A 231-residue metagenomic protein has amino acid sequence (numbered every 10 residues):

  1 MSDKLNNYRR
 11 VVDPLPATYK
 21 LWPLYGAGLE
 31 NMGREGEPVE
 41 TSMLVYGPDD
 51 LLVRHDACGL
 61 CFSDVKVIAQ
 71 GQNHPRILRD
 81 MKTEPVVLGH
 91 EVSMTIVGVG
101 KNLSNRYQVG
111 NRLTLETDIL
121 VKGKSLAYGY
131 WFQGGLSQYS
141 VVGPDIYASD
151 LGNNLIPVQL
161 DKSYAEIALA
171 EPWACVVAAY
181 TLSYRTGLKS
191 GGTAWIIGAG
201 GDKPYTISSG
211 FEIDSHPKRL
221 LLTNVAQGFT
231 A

Functional and structural regions predicted by a protein language model:
M1-L15: Basic/polar N-terminal segments that are highly enriched at the extreme N-terminus, encompassing both cleavable
L15-W22: Short structural boundary motif marking the start of a folded domain
G26-E35: Extracellular beta-rich ligand/substrate-recognition surface
S42-G59, N73-I119, Q159: Glycine-rich beta-strand-centered segment in the early N-terminal region that forms part of a ligand/cofactor-binding
K66-H74: Short Gly/aromatic-enriched secondary-structure transition segments
R79, I119-G192: NAD(P)H dinucleotide-binding glycine-rich loop of Rossmann-like/cofactor-binding domains, especially the beta1-alpha1
K162-A231: Mid-domain Rossmann-like dinucleotide-binding core that forms the NAD(H)/NADP(H) cofactor-binding site
